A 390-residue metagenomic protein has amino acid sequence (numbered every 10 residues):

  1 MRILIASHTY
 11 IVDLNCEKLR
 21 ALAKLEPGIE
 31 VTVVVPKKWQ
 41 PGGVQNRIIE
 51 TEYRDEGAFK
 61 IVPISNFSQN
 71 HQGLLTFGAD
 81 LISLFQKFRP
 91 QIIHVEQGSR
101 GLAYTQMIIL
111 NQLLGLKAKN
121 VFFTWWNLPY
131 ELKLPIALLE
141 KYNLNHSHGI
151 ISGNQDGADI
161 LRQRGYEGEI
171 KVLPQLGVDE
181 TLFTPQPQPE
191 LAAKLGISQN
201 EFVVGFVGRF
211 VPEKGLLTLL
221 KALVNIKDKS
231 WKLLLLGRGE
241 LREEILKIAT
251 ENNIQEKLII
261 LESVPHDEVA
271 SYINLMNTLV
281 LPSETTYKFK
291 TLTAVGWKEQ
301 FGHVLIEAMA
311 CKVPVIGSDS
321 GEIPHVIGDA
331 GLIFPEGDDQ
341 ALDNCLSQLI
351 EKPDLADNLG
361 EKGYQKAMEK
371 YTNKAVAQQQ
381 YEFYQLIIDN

Functional and structural regions predicted by a protein language model:
M1-F59, L116: N-terminal subdomain of nucleotide-sugar transferases
H8-I11, G98-L102, L110-L134, H146-G149 (+2 more regions): A short, histidine- and acid-enriched strand-loop-helix "catalytic/donor-clamping" loop that lines the nucleotide-sugar
V35, A137, L144-Q188, H303: Donor nucleotide-sugar binding/catalytic pocket of nucleotide-sugar-dependent glycosyltransferases
K194, S198-F202, L216, L220-I260 (+2 more regions): A conserved nucleotide-sugar
N274-K298, V313: Acidic donor-binding loop of glycosyltransferase active sites
W297, L305, A310, P314-G317: Short hydrophobic beta-strand element within catalytic cores of glycosyltransferases and related nucleotide-activated
G317-D319, L332-D339, Q348-P353: Conserved acidic donor-binding segment of nucleotide-sugar-dependent glycosyltransferases
Q348, L355-K370, Y381-E382: A short, well-ordered alpha-helix in the C-terminal region of glycosyltransferases
